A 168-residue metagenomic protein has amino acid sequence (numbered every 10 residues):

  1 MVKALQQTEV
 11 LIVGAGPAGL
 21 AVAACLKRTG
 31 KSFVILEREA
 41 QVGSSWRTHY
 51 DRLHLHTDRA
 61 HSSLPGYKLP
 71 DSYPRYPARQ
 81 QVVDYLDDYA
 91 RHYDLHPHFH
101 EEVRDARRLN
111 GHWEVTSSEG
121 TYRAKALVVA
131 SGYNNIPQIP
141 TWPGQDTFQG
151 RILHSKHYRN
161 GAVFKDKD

Functional and structural regions predicted by a protein language model:
V2-L5, T121, V163-F164: Short, flexible hinge/linker loops that cap or flank conserved catalytic cores
L5-I35: N-terminal Rossmann-like FAD-binding beta1-loop-alpha1 element of flavoenzymes
Q7-E9, H100, K165-K167: Phosphate-coordination loops involved in phosphoryl transfer and adenosine-cofactor binding
A18, A40-Q41: Conserved Rossmann-like nucleotide-cofactor binding loop
V22, S45, Q138-P140: Short glycine-/acidic-enriched loop or helix-start segments at secondary-structure transitions that form or flank
S44-D84: Glycine-rich active-site loop/strand segments that organize a redox cofactor
S72, Q81, S131-D168: Glycine-rich dinucleotide-binding loop and its adjacent helix/turn
Y76-I136: Feature captures the FAD/FMN-dependent oxidoreductase FAD-binding
